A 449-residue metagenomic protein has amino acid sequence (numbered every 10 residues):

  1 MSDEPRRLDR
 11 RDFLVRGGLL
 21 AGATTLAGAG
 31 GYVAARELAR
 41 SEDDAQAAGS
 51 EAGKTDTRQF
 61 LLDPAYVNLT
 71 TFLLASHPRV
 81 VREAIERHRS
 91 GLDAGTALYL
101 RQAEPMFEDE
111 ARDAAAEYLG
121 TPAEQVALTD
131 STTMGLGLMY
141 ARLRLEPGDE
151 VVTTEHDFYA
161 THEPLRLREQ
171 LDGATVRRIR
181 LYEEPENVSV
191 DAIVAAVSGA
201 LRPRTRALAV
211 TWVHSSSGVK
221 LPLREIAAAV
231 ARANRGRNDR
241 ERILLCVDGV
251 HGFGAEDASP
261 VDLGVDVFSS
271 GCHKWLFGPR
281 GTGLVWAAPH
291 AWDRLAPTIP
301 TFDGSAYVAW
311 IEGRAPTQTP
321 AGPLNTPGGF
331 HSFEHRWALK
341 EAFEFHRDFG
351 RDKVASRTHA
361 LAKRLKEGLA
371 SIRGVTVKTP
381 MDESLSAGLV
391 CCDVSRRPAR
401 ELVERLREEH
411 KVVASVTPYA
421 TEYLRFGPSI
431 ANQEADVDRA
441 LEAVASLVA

Functional and structural regions predicted by a protein language model:
S2-R6, D12-A449: Pyridoxal 5′-phosphate
